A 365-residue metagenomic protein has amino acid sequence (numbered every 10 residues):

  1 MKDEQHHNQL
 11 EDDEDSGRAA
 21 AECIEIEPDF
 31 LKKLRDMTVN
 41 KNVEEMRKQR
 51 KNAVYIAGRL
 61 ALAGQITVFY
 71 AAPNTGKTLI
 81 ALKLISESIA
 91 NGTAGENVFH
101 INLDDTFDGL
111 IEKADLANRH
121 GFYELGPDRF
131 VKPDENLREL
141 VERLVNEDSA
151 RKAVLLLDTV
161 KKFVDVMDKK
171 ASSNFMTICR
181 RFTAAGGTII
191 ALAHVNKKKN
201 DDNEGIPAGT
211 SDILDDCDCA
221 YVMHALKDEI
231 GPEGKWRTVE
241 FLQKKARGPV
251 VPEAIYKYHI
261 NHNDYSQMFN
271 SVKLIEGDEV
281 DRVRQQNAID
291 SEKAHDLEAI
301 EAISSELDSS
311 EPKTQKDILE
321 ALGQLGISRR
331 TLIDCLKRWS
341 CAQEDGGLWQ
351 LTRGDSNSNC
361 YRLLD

Functional and structural regions predicted by a protein language model:
K2-R35, D148-R151, E229-D365: C-terminal regions of RecA-like/P-loop NTPase motor modules
C23-A117: The Walker A/P-loop phosphate-binding site
A57, T93-S173: Conserved inter-motif catalytic segment of the P-loop NTP-binding fold
G64, E96, A150-R151, A184-A185 (+1 more regions): Structured loop/turn residues at beta-strand edges in well-structured enzyme cores
T67-F69, V98, A153-L157, I189 (+1 more regions): Generic beta-sheet signal
V68-Y70, N74, L79, S173-M268: Phosphate-binding/switch region of NTP-binding enzymes
E87-N91, A117, F163, F182 (+3 more regions): Conserved, well-folded catalytic cores of nucleic-acid-processing and energy-transducing macromolecular machines
T106, L110, N136, A171-I178 (+6 more regions): Helical mechanochemical/support elements of P-loop NTPase systems and associated helical scaffolds
